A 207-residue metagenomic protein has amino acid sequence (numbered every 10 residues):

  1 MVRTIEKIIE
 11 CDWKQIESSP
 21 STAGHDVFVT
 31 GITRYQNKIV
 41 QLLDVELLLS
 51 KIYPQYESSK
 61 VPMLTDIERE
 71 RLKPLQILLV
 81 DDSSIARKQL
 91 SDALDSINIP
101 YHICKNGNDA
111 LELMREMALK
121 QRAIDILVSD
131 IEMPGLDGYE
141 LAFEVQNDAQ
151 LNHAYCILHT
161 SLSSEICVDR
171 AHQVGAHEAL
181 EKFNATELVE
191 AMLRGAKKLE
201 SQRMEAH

Functional and structural regions predicted by a protein language model:
V2-R34: Flexible, small-/acidic-enriched active-site or ligand-binding loops
P74-I85, L90-L94, L127: Conserved acidic segment of CheY-like receiver
I103-I126: Acidic, metal-coordinating helix/loop segments flanking the phosphotransfer/catalytic sites of two-component signaling
N106-D109, D137-L141: Acidic catalytic/metal-coordinating carboxylates
M133: Receiver (REC) domain active-site loop signature in two-component systems and cognate sites in sensor histidine kinases
Y139-N152: Short amphipathic alpha-helix used as the core "switch/output" element in two-component signaling
E140, L162-E181, T186: Alpha4 helix (beta4-alpha4-beta5 surface) of REC/receiver domains from two-component response regulators
I157-H159: Hydrophobic/aromatic residues positioned on beta-strands within the core alpha/beta folds
